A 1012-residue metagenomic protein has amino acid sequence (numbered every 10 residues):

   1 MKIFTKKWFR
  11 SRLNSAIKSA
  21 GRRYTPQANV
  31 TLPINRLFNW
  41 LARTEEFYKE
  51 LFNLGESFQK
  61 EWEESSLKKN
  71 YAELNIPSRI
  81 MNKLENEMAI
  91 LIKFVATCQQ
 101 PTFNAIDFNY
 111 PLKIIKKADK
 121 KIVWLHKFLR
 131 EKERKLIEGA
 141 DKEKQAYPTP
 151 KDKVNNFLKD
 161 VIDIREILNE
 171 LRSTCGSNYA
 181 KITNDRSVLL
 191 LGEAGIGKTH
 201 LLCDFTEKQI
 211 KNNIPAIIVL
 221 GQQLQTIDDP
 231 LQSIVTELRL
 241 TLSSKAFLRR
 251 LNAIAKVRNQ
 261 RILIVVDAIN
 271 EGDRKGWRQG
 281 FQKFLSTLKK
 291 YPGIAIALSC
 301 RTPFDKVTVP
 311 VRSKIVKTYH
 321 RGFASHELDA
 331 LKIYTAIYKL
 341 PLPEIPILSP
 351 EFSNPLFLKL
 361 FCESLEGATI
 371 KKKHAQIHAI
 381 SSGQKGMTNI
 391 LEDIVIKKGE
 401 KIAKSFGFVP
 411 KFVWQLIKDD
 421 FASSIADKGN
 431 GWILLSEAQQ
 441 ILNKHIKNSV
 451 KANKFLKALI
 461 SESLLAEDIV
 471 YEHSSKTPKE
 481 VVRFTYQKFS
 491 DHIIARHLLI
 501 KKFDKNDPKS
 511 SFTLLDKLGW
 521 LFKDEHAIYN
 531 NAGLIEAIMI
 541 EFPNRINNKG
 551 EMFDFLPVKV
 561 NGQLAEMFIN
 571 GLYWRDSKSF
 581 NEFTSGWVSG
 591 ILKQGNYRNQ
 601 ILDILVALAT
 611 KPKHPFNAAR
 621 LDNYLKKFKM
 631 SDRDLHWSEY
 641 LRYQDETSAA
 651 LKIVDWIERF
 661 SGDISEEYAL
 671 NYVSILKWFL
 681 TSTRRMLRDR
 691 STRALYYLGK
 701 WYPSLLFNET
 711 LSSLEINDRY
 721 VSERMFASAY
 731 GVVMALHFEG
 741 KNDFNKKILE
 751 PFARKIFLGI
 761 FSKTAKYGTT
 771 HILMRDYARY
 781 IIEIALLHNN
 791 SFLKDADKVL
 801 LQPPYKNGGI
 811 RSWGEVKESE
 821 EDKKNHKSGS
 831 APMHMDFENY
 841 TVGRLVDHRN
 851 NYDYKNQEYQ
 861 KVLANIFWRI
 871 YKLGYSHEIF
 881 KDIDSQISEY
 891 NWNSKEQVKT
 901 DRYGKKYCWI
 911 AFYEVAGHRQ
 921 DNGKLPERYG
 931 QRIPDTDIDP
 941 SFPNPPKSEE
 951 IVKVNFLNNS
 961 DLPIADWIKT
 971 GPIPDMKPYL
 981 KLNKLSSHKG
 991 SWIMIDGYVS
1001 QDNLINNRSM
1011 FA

Functional and structural regions predicted by a protein language model:
M1-E193, H200-K208, N212: Charged, amphipathic alpha-helical interface modules that flank catalytic cores or transmembrane segments and mediate
M1-N82, N86, E207, K306-T308 (+5 more regions): Extended hydrophobic
A118-S424, Q440-K454: P-loop NTPase signaling cores
L201-L220, F660-D718, R724-A727: Extended amphipathic alpha-helical scaffold segments
K283, D516-W520, A537, G586 (+4 more regions): Alpha-helical solenoid scaffolds in eukaryotic proteins
P355, L499-M567: Leucine-rich, amphipathic alpha-helical/linker segments
G562-A669, V732-A1012: Long internal repeat-built scaffold domains in very large eukaryotic proteins
